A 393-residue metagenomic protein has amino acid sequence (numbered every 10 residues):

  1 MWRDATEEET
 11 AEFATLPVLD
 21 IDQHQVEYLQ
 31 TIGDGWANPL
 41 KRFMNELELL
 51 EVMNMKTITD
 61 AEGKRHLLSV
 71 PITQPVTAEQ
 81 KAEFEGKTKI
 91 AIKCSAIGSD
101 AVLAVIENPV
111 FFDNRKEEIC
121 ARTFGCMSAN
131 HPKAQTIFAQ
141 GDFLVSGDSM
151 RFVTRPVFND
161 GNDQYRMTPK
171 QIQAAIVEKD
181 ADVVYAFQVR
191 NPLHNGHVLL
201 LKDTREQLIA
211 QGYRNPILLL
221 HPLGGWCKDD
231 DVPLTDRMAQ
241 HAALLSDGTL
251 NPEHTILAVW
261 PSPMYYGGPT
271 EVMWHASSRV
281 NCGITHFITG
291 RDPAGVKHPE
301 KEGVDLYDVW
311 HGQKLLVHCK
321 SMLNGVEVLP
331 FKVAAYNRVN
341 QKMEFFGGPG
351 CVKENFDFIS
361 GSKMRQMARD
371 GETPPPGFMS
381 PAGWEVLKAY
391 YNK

Functional and structural regions predicted by a protein language model:
M1-K393: Active-site cores that bind ATP or allylic diphosphates and position pyrophosphate for catalysis
